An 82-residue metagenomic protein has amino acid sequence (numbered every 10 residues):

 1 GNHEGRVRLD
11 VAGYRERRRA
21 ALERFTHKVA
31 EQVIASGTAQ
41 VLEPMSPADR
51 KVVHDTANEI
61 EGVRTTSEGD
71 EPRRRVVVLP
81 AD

Functional and structural regions predicted by a protein language model:
G1-D82: RNA-contacting regions in translation and RNA-metabolism proteins, encompassing KH/S1 modules where present
